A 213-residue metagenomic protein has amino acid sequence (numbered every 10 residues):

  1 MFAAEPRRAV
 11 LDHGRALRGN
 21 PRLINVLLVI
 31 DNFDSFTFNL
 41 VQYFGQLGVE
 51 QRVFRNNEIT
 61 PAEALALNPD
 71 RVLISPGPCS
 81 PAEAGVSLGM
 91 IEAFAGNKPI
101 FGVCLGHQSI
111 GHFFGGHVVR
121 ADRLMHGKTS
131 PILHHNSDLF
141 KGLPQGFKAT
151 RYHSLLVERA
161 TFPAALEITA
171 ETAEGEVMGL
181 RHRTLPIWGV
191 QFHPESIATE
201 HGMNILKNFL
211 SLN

Functional and structural regions predicted by a protein language model:
D12-H13, N20: Intrinsic-disorder-associated, low-complexity terminal segments enriched in Asp/Asn/His/Tyr and depleted of Lys/Arg
R18-N25: Short, Lys/Arg-enriched N-terminal segments with co-localized hydrophobic residues within the first ~10-30 amino acids
N25, P69-G142, L206-K207: Cysteine-nucleophile active-site neighborhood
V26, E50, D70, P99-F101 (+2 more regions): Structural signature of beta-strand start/N-cap positions in the alpha/beta core of ABC transporter nucleotide-binding
L28, S35, L47, V53-R55 (+6 more regions): A generic "structured core" feature
D138-T184: Catalytic beta-strand/loop cores that center a nucleophilic Ser/Cys/Thr and support acyl-enzyme chemistry
S196-N213: Acyltransferase
